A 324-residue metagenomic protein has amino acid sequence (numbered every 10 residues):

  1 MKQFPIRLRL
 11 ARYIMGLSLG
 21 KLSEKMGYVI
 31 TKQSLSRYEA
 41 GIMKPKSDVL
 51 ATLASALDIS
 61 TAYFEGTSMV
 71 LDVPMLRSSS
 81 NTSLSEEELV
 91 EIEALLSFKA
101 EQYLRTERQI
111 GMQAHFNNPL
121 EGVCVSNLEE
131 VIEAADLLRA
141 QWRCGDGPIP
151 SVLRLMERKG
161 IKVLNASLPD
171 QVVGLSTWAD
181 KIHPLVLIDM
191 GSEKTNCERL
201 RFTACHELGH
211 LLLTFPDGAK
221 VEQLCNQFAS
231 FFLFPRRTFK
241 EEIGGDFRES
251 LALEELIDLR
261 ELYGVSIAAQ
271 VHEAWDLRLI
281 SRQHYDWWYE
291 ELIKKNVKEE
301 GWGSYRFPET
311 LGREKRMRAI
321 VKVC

Functional and structural regions predicted by a protein language model:
M1-C324: Active-site hotspot residues in diverse enzymes, especially metal/ion-binding acidic/histidine motifs
